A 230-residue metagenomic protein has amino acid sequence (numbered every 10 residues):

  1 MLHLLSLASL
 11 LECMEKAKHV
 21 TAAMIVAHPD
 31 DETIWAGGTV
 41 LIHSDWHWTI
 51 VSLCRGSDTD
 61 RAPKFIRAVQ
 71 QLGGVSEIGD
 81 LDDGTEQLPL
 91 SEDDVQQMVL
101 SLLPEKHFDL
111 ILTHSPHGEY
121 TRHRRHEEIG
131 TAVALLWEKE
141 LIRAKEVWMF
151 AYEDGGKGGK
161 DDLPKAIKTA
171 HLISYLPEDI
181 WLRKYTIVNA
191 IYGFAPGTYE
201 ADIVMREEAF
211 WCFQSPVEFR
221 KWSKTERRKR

Functional and structural regions predicted by a protein language model:
M1-H107, A134-I142: Active-site rim/loop-helix segments in enzyme catalytic domains that contact anionic ligands
A36-G37, A62-P63, R124-R125, G158-P164: Short aromatic-enriched loop/helix-cap "lid" or pocket-rim segments at secondary-structure transitions that line
R61, V95, E128-V133, I180 (+1 more regions): Internal, well-ordered alpha-helical segments in soluble enzyme and binding-protein domains
G79-D82, T113-P116, Y152: Short loop/turn segments at strand-loop or loop-helix junctions that form parts of catalytic or ligand-binding pockets
T85-Q87, E119-R122, G130, G156-G159: Short catalytic/ligand-binding loop motif for oxyanion handling, primarily in non-cytosolic enzymes, centered on
P104-W148: Active-site adenylate/phosphate-handling loop in enzymes that bind or generate adenylated species
L110, R143-R230: The feature marks non-catalytic terminal segments
